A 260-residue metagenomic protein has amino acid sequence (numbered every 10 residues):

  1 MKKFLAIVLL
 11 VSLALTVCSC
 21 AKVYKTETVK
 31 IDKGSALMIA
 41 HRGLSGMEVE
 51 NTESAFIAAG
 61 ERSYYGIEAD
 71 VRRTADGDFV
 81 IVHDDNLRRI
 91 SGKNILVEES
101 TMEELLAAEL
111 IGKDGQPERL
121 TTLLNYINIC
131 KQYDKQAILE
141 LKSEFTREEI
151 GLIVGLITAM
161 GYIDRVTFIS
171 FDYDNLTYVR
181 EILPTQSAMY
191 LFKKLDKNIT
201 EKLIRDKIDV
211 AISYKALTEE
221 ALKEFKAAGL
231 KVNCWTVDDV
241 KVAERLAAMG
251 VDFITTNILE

Functional and structural regions predicted by a protein language model:
L5-L9, S19-E260: Phosphate-group recognition and catalysis centered on beta-loop-alpha active-site segments
A14-C18: Residues within alpha-helical transmembrane segments of multi-pass membrane proteins, especially transporters, ion
